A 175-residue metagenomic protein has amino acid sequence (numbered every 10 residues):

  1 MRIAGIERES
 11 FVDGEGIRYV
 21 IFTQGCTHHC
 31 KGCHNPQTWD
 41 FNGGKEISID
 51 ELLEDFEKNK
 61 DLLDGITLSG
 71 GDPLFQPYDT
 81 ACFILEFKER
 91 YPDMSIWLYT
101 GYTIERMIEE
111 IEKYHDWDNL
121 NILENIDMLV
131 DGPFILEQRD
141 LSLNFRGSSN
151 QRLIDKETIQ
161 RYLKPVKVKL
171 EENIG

Functional and structural regions predicted by a protein language model:
M1-F22, K31, N35-F41, P165-K167: N-terminal [4Fe-4S]-dependent radical SAM core
H28: Glycine-centered loop/turn positions within well-structured domains that cap or flank conserved ligand/cofactor-binding
N35-I47, D61-Q76, D93-E110, L123-E137 (+1 more regions): Core AdoMet radical
S48-D50, T80-I84, I111-N119: Charged helix-capping and loop-helix junction motifs
E51-N59: A short, N-terminal amphipathic alpha-helix
Y78-I84, K88, R139-G175: P-loop/Walker A phosphate-binding loop and immediately adjacent motor/lid segment at beta-alpha junctions
F83-R90, N121, N125: Catalytic-core regions built around general acid/base machinery
